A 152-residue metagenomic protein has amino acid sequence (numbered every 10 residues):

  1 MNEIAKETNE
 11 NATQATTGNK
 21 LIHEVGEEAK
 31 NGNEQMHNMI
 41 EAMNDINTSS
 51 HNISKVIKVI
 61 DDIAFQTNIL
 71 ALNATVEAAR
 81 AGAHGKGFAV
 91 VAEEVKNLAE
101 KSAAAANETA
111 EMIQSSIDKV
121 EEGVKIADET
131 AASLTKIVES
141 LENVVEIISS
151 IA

Functional and structural regions predicted by a protein language model:
M1-T13, E27-E34, E41-I69, T75-S150: Parallel, heptad-repeat alpha-helical coiled-coil signal-transduction segments
A15-V25: Membrane-proximal coiled-coil signaling linkers
L21, M39-A42: Generic hydrophobic, aliphatic-rich segments that mediate packing or membrane embedding
